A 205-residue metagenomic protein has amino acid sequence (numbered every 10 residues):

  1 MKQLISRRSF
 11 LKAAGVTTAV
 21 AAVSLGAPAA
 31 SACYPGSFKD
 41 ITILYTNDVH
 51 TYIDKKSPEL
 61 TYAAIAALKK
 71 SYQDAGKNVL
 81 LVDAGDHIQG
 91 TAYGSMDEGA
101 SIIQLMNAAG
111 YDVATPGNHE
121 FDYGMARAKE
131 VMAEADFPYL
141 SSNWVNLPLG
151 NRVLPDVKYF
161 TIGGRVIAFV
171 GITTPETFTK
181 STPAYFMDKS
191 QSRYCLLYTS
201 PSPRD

Functional and structural regions predicted by a protein language model:
K2, R7-G15, S31-S200, R204: Acidic, metal/ion-coordinating pockets
T18-A22: Bacterial N-terminal signal peptides
V23-A29: C-terminal segment of classical bacterial N-terminal signal peptides
